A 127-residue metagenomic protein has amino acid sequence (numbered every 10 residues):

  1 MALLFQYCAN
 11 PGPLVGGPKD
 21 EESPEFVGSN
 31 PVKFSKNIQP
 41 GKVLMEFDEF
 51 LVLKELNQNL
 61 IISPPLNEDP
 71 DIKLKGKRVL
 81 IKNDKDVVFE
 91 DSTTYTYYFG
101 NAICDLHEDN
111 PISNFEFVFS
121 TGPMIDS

Functional and structural regions predicted by a protein language model:
M1-Q6: Bacterial N-terminal signal peptides
Y7-S127: Acidic, low-complexity Ser/Thr/Gly/Pro-rich repeat segments typical of extracellular/periplasmic and surface-exposed
